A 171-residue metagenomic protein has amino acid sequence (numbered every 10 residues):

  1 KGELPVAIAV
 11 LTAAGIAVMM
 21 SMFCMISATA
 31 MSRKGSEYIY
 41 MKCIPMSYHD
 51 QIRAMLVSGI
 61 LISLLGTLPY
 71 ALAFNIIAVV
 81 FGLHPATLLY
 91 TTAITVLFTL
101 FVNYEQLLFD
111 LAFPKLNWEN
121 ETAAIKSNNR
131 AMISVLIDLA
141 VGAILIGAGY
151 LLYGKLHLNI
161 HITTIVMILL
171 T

Functional and structural regions predicted by a protein language model:
K1-Y38, Y48-T171: Hydrophobic alpha-helical transmembrane segments of membrane proteins
